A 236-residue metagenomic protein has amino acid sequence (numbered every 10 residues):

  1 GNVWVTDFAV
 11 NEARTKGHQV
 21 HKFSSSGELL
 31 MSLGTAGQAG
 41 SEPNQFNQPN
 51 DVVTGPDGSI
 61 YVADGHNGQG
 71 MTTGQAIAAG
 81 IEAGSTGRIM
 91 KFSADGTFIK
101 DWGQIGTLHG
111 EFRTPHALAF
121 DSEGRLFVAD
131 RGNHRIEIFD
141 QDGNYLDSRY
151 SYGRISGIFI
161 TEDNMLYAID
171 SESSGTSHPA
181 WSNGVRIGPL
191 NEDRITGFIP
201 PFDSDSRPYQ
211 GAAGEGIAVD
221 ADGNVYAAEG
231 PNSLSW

Functional and structural regions predicted by a protein language model:
G1-W236: Eukaryotic scaffold repeat domains enriched in small/polar residues
